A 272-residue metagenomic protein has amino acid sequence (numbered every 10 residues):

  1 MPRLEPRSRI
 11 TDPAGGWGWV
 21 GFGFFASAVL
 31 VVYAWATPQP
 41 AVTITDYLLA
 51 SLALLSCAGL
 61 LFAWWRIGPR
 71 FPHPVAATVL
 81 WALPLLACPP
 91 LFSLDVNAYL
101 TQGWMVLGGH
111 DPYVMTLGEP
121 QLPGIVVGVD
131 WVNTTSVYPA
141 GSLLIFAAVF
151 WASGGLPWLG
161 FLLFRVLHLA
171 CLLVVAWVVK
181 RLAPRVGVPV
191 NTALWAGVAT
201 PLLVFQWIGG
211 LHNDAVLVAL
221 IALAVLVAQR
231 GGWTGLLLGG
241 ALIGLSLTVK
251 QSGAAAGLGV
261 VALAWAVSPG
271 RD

Functional and structural regions predicted by a protein language model:
M1-A87: Start-transfer (signal-anchor) and selected internal transmembrane alpha helices of multi-pass inner/ER membrane
P40-T43, S93, G210-D214: Membrane-interface catalytic loops of GT-C/OST-like multi-pass glycosylation enzymes that act
A53-C57, A98-T101, L172, N213-A224 (+1 more regions): Hydrophobic core segments of transmembrane alpha-helices in multi-pass, intramembrane catalytic enzymes
S56-W65, L162-V186, V218-A219: Transmembrane-helix motifs of polytopic, lipid-linked glycan transferases
F71-R165, L169: Intramembrane catalytic core of multi-pass membrane enzymes that act on lipidic substrates
T78-W81, L169, L182, V186 (+3 more regions): Membrane-embedded helix bundles of polyisoprenyl
A87-F92, A199, L245-K250: Transmembrane helix irregularities
A256-D272: Perimembrane helix-loop-helix junctions
